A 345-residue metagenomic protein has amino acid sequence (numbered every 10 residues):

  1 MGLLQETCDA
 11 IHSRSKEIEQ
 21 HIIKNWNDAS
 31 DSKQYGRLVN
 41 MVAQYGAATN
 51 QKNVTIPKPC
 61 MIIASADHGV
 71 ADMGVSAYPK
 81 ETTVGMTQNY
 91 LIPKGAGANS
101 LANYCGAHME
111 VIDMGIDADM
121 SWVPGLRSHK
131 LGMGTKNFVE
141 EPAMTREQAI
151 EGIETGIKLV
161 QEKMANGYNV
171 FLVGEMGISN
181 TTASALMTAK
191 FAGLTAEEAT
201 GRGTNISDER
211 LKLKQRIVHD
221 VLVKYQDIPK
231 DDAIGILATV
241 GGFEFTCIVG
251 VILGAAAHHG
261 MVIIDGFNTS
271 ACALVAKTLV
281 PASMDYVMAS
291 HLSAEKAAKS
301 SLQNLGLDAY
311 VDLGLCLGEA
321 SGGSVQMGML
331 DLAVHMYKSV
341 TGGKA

Functional and structural regions predicted by a protein language model:
G2-A345: N-terminal loops that bind phosphate or other acidic moieties and the adjacent beta-alpha structural core
